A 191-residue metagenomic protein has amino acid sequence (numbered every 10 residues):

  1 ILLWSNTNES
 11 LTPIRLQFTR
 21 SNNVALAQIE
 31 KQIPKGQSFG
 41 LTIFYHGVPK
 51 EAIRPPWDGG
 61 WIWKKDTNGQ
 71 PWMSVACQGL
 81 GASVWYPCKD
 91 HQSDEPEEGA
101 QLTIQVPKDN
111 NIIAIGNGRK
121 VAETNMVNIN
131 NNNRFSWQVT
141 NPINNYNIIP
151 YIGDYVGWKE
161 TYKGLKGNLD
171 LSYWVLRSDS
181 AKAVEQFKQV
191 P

Functional and structural regions predicted by a protein language model:
I1-K64: A surface-exposed beta-strand-loop module
L2-L3, R15-S21, H46-V48, G60-I62 (+4 more regions): Short linear motifs at secondary-structure transitions and domain/linker junctions
L2-T7, K50, P87-C88, V121-M126: Short regulatory "switch" loops immediately downstream of catalytic or recognition motifs within protein catalytic
L11, N23, G69, N131-N132 (+1 more regions): Intrinsic-disorder/low-complexity loop/linker signature
I14-Q17, Q28-I33, V84-Q92, E123-N125: Beta-strand-rich interaction surfaces with strong enrichment in secreted/lumenal proteins
A25-I29, W63, P71-V75, N133-V139: Generic recognition of long tandem-repeat/solenoid scaffolds
K35, F44-Q101, Y155, T161: Glycine/proline-rich low-complexity spacer/linker segments in large multi-domain proteins
Q78, K89-P191: Hydrophobic helix-coil surface modules that form long, contiguous segments used for peptide/substrate interaction
